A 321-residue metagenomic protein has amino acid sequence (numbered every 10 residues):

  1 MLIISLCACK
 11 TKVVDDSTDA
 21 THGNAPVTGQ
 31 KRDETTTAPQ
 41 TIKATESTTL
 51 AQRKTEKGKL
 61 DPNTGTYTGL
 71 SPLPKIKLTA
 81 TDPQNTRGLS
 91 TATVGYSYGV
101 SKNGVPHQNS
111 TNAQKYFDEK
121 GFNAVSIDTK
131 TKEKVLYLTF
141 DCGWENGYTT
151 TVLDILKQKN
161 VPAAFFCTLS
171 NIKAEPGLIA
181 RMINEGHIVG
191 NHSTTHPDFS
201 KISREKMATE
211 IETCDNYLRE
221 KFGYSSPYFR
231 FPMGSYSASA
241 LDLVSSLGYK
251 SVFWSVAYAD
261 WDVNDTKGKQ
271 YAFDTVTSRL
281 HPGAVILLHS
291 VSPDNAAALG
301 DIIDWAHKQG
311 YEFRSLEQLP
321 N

Functional and structural regions predicted by a protein language model:
C9-T139, E145-T151, Q158, Q309-N321: N-terminal pre-catalytic segment of deacetylase/amide-hydrolase enzymes
D15, T35-T37, P197, S235 (+1 more regions): Intrinsically disordered, low-complexity segments enriched in polar/charged small residues
A92, E133-L136, W144-L153, K157-Q270 (+1 more regions): Metal-dependent polysaccharide deacetylase catalytic core of the NodB/CE4 family, i.e., the active-site-bearing domain
C142-G143, V291: Active-site glycine-rich loops that stabilize anionic/oxyanionic intermediates across multiple enzyme folds
L280-E317: Catalytic grooves of carbohydrate-active enzymes
